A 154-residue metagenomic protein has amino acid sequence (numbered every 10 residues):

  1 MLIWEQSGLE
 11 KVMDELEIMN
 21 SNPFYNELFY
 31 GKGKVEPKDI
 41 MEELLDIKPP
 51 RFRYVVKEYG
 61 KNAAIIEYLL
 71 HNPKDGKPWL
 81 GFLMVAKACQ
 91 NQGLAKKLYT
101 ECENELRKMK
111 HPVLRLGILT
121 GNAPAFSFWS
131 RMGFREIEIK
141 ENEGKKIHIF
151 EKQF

Functional and structural regions predicted by a protein language model:
L2-A88, Y99-E101, E105, K140-E141 (+1 more regions): Acetyl-CoA-dependent GNAT
D75-K77, V113, K145-I147: A generic structural signal for beta-strand entry/edge sites
L80-F82, A86-T100, M109, T120-S127 (+1 more regions): Conserved glycine-rich acetyl-CoA-binding loop
L106-I118: Conserved GNAT acetyl-CoA-binding A-motif
L116-F126, E141-I147: Conserved beta-strand-loop-alpha-helix junction that forms the acyl-donor binding cleft
S130-E138: Conserved acetyl-CoA-binding loop of GNAT-fold acetyltransferases
